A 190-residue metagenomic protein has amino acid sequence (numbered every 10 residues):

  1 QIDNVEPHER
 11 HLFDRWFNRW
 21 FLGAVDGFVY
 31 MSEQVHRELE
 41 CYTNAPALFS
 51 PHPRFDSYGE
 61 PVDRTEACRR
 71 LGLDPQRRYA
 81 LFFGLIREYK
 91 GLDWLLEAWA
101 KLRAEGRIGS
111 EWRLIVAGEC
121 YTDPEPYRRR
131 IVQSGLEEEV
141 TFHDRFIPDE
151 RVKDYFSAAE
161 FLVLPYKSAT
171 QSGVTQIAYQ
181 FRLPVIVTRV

Functional and structural regions predicted by a protein language model:
Q1-L12, G27: A short, histidine- and acid-enriched strand-loop-helix "catalytic/donor-clamping" loop that lines the nucleotide-sugar
G23-R64: Donor nucleotide-sugar binding/catalytic pocket of nucleotide-sugar-dependent glycosyltransferases
R54, F83, R113-P126, R145: Glycosyltransferase donor-sugar binding loop
V62-Y79, G106-G109: Nucleotide-sugar donor-binding and catalytic loop/hinge architecture of NDP-sugar-dependent glycosyltransferases
D74-K90, L96-W99, L114-I115: Conserved donor-binding/catalytic core segment of Leloir-type glycosyltransferases
F83-E88, L102, E119-Y121, F146 (+1 more regions): Short donor-sugar binding/catalytic loops of nucleotide-sugar-dependent glycosyltransferases, especially enzymes
E125-F146, E150-K153: Nucleotide-activated donor-binding/catalytic signature segment of Leloir-type glycosyltransferases, i.e., the conserved
D154-S172, Q180-L183: Acidic donor-binding loop of glycosyltransferase active sites
